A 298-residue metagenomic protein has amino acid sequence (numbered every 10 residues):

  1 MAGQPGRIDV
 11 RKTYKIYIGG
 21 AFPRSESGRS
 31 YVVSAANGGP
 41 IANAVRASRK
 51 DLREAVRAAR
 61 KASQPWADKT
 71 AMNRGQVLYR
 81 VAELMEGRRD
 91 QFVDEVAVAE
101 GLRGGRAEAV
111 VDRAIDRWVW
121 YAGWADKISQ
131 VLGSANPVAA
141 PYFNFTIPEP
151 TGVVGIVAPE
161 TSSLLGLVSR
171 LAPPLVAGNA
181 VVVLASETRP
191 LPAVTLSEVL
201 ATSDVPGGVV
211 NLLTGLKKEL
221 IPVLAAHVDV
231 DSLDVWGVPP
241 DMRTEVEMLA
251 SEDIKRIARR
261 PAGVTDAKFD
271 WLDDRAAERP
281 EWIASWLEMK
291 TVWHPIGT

Functional and structural regions predicted by a protein language model:
M1-Y142: N-terminal Rossmann-like NAD(P)+-binding subdomain of aldehyde/semialdehyde dehydrogenases
I18, V32, A44-R53, L165 (+1 more regions): Histidine- and aromatic-rich ligand-binding microenvironments
S25, R106, S163-G166, P192 (+1 more regions): Secondary-structure boundary/capping motif
A47, A99, A109-R113, E187-L191 (+2 more regions): Short beta->alpha linker loops
A82-L84, I115, A122, V199 (+3 more regions): Alpha-helical structural signal in soluble globular domains
Q91, R113, S169-R170, T195 (+1 more regions): Short Gly/charged-rich anion-binding patches and loops
G123-P206: Conserved small-residue-rich beta-alpha loop and adjacent elements that most often cradle the phosphate/pyrophosphate
P148, G152-V157, S203-T298: Conserved NAD(P)+-binding/catalytic subdomain of aldehyde/semialdehyde dehydrogenases
